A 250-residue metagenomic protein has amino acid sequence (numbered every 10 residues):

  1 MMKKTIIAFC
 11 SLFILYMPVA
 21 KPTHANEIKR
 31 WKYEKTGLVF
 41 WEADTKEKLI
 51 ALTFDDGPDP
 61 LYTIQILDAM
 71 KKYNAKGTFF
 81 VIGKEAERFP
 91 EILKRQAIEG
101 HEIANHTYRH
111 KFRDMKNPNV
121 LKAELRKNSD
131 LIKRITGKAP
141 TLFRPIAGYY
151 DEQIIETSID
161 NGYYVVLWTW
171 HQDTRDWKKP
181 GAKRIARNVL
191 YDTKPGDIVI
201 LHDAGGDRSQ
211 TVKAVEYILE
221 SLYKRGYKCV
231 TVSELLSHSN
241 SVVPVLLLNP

Functional and structural regions predicted by a protein language model:
M1-T53, P58-N74, R88-K94, Y217-I218 (+1 more regions): N-terminal pre-catalytic segment of deacetylase/amide-hydrolase enzymes
E47-I50, P60-Y62, A69-G206: Metal-dependent polysaccharide deacetylase catalytic core of the NodB/CE4 family, i.e., the active-site-bearing domain
K178-G181, Q210-K213, S241-V245: Histidine/acidic-residue-rich catalytic or RNA/ligand-binding cores of hydrolases and nuclease-related proteins
K194-G206, Q210-S233: Catalytic grooves of carbohydrate-active enzymes
